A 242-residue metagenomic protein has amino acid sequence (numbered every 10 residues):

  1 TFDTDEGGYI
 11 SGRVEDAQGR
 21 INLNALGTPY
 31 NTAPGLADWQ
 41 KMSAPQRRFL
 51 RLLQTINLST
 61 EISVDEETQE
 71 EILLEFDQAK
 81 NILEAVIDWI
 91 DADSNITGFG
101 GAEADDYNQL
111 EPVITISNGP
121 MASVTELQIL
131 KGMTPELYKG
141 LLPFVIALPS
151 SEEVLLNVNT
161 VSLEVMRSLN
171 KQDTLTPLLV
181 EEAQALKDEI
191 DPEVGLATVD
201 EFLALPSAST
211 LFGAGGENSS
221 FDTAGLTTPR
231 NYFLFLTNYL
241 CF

Functional and structural regions predicted by a protein language model:
T1-F242: Compositionally biased linear targeting/interaction segments
